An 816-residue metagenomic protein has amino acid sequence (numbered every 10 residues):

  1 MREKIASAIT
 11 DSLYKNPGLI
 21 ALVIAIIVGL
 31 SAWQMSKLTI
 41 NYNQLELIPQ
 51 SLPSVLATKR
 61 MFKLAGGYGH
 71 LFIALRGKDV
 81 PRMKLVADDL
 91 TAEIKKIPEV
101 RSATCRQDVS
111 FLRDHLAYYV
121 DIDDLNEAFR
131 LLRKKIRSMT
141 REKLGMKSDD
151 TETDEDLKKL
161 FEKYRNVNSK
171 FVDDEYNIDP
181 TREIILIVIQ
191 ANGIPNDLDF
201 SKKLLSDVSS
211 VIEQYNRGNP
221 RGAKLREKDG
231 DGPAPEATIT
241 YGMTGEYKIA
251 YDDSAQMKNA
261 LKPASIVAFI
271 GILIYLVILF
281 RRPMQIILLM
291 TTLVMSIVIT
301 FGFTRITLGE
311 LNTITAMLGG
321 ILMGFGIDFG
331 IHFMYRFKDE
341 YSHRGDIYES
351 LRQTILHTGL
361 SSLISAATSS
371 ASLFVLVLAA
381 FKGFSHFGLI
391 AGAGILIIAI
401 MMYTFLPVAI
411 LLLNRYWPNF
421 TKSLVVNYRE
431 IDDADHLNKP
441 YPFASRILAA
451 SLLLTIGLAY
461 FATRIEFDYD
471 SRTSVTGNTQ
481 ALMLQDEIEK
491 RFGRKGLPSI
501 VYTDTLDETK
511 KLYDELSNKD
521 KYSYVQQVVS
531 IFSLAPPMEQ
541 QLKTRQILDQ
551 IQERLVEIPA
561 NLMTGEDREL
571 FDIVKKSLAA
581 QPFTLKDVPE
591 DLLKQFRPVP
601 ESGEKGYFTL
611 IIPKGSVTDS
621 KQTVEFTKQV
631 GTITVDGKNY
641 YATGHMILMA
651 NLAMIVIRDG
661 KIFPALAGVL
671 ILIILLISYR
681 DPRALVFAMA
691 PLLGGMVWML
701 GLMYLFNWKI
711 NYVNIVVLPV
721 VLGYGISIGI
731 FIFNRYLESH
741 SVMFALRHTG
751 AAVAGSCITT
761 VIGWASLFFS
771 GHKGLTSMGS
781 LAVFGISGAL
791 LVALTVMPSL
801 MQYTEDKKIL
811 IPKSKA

Functional and structural regions predicted by a protein language model:
M1-Y42, P407-L412, Y416-D470, A816: Signature of alpha-helical transmembrane segments and their immediate interfacial
V23, L85-I185, L204, K224-G230 (+3 more regions): Alpha-helical transmembrane helix bundles of large polytopic membrane transport and channel proteins
M35-K78, K163-Y176, L437, F443 (+5 more regions): Solvent-exposed, non-transmembrane loop/terminal regulatory segments of multi-pass membrane proteins
D150-P283, F571-I671: Extracytoplasmic
N259-L311, A379-K382, F663-N707, F769: Interfacial segments of transmembrane alpha-helices in multi-pass membrane proteins
L261, M290, S342-A379, M689 (+2 more regions): Pore- and gate-forming transmembrane helices of large, multi-pass membrane proteins
I306, M323-Y335, G359-L378, G383-V426 (+3 more regions): Transmembrane alpha-helices and their membrane-interface boundaries in multi-pass membrane transporters and channels
H436, F443-M563: Juxtamembrane segments of multi-pass membrane proteins
